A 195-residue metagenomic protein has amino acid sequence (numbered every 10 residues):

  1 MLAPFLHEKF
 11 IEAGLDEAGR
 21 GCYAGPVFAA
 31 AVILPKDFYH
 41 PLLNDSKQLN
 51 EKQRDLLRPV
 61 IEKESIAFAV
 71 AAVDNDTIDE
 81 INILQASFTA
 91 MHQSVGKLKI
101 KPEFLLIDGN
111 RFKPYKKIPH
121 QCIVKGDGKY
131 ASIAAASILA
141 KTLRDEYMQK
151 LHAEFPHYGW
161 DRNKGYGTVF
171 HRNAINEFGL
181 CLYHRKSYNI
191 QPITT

Functional and structural regions predicted by a protein language model:
M1-T195: RNase H-like, Mg2+-dependent phosphodiesterase core, and more generally RNA phosphate-backbone-engaging helix-loop
